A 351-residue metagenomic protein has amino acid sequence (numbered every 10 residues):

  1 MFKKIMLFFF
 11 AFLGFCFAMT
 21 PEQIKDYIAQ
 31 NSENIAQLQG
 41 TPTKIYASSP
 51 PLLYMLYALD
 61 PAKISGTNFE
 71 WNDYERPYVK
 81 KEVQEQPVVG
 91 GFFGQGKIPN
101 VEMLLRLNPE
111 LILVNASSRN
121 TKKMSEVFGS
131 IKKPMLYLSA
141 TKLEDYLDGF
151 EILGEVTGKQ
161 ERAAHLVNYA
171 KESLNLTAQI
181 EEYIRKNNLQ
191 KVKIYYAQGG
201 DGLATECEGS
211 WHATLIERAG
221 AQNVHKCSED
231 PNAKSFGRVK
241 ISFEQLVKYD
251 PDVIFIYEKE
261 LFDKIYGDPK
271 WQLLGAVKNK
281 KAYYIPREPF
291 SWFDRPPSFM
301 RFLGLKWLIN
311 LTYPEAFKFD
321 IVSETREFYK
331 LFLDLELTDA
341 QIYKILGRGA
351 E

Functional and structural regions predicted by a protein language model:
M1-K4: Positively charged n-region of N-terminal signal peptides that target proteins for export
M6-F15: Bacterial N-terminal signal peptides
M19-I28, I35, K123-A204, A233-R238 (+1 more regions): Extracytoplasmic substrate-binding proteins
E22, D26-Q30, A36-D73: Extracytoplasmic strand-loop-helix segments at the start of, or within, the mature domains of secreted/periplasmic
Y46-A47, S65-N68, L111-N115, M135-S139 (+4 more regions): Structural recognition of the beta-strand scaffold that forms the well-ordered cores of secreted hydrolase catalytic
L52-R106, L111-R119, V224, K234: A short, structured surface patch at a secondary-structure boundary
F93, E208-G237: Alpha-helical, coiled-coil/dimerization segments enriched in small aliphatic residues
V224-K226, N232-L261: Ligand-binding pocket segment of bilobal, Venus flytrap-like solute-binding proteins
